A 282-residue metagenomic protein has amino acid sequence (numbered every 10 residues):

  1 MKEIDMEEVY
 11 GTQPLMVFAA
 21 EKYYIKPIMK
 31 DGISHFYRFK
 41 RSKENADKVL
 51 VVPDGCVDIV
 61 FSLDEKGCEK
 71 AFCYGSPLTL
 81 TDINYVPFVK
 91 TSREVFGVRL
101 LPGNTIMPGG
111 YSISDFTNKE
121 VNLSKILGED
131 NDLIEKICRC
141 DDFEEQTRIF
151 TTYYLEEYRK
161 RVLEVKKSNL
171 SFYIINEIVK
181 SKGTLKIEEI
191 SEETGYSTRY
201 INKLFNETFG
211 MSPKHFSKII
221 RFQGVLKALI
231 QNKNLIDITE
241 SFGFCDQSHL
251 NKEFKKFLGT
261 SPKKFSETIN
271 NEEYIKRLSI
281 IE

Functional and structural regions predicted by a protein language model:
M1-F172, V179-K180, K186-E188, T194-T198 (+4 more regions): Alpha-helical bundle regulatory/interaction domains
V165-N169, E177, F205-L229, E253 (+1 more regions): Alpha-helical DNA-contacting segments of helix-turn-helix folds
